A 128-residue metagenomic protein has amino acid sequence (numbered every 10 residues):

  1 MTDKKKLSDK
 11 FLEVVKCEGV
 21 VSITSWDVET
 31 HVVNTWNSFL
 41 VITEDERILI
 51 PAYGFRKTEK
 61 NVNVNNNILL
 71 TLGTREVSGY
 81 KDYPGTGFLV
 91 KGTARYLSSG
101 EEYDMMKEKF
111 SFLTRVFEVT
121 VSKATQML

Functional and structural regions predicted by a protein language model:
M1-L128: Binding-site signature for planar aromatic cofactors or substrates
